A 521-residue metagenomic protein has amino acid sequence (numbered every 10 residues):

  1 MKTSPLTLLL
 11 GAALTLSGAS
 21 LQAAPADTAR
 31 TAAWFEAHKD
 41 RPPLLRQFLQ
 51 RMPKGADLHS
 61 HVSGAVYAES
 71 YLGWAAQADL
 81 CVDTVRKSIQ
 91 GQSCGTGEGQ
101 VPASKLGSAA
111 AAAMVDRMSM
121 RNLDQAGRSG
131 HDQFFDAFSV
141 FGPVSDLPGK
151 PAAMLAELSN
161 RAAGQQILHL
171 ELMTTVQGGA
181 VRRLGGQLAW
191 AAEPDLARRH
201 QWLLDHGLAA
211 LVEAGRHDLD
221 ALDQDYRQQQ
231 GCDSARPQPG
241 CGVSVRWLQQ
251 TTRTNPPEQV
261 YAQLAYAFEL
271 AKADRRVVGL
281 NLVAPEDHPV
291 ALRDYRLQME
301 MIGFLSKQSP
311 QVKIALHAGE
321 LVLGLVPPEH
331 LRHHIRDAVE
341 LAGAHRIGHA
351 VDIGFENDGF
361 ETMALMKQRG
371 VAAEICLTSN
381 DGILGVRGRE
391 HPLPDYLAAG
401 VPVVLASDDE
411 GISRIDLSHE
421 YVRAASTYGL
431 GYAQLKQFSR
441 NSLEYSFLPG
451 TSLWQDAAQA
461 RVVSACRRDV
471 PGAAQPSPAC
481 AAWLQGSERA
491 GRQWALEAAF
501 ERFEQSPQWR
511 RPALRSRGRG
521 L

Functional and structural regions predicted by a protein language model:
M1-P5: Positively charged n-region of N-terminal signal peptides that target proteins for export
T7-S17: Bacterial N-terminal signal peptides
A23-L521: Metal-cofactor-binding active-site regions of metalloenzymes
